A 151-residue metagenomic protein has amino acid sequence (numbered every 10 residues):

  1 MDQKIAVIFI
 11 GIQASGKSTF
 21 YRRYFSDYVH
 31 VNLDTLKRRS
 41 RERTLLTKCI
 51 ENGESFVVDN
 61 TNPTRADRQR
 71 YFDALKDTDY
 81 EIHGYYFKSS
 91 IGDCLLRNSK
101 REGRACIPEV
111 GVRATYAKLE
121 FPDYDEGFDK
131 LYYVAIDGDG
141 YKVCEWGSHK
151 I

Functional and structural regions predicted by a protein language model:
M1-I10, S15, S26-V29, I91-I151: Conserved GTP-binding G-domain of TRAFAC-class P-loop NTPases and closely related GTPase folds
A6, S55, E81-Y85: Structural motif
I10, S15-R70: Conserved substrate/cofactor phosphate-moiety recognition/catalytic segment in nucleotide-dependent phosphotransferases
N52, T78-H83, E126-K130: Short glycine-/polar-rich loops that comprise or flank the Walker A/P-loop and associated switch/sensor motifs
N60, Y86-K88, R101: Ras-like small GTPase catalytic G-domain
R65-H83: Amphipathic helical hotspot of TIR/SEFIR-family domains
T78-R97: Conserved phosphate-donor/acceptor-positioning beta-strand/loop module used by diverse small-molecule
